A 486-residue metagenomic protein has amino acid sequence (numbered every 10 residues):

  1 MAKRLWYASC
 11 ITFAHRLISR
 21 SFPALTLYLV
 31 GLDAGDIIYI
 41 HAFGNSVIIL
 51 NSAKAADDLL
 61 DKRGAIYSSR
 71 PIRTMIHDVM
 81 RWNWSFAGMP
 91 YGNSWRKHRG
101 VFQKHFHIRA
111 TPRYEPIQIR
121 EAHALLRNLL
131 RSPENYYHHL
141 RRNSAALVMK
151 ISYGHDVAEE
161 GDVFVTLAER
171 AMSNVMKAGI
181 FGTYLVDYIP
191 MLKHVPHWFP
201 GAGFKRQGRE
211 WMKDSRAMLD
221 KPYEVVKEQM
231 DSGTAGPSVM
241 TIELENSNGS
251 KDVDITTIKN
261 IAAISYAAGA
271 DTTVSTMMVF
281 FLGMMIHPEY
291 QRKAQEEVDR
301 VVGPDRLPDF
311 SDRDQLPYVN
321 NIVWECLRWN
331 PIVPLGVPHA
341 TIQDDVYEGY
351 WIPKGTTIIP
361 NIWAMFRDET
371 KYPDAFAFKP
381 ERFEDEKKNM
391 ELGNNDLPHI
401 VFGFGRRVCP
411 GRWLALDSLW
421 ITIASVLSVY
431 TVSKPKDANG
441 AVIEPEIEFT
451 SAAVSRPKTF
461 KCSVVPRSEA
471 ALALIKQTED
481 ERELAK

Functional and structural regions predicted by a protein language model:
M1-A34, A217, R306-G349, E369: Conserved cytochrome P450 K-helix E-x-x-R motif and the immediately C-terminal K′/meander segment
M1-M80, K97, I119-A124, Q207 (+3 more regions): N-terminal membrane-proximal hinge/A-helix region immediately C-terminal to the signal-anchor transmembrane segment
I49-L59, S68, G154-E159, V163 (+3 more regions): Classical protein tyrosine phosphatase
S68, P288-Y290, R412-T459, V465 (+1 more regions): Cytochrome P450 heme-binding "Cys pocket" and the immediately downstream C-terminal segment
P71-V79, P112-M278, K293: Cytochrome P450 heme-thiolate monooxygenase catalytic core
A263, A268, D385-L419, P445-T450: Cytochrome P450 heme-thiolate "Cys pocket" and heme-binding signature region
V346, P360-M390: Conserved cytochrome P450 K-helix/beta-meander segment immediately N-terminal to the heme-binding cysteine loop
Q477-K486: Short, cationic low-complexity segments
